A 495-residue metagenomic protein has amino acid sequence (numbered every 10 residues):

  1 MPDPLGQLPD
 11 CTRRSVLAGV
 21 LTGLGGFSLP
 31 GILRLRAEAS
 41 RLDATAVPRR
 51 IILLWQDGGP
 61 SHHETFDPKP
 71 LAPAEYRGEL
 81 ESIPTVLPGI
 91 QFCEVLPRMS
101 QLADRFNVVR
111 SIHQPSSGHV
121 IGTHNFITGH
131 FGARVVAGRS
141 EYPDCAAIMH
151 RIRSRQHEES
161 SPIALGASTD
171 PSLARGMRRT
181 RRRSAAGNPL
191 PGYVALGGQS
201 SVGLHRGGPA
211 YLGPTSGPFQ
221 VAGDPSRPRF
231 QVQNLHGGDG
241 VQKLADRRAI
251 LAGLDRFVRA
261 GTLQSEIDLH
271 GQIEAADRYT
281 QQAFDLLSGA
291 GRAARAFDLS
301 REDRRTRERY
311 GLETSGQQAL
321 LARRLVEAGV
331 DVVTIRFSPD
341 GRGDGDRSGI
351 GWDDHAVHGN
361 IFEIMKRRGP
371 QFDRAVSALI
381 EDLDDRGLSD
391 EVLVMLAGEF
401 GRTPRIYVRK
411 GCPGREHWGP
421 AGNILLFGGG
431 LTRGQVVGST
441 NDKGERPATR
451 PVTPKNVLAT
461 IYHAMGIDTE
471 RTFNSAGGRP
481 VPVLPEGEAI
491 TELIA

Functional and structural regions predicted by a protein language model:
M1-A495: Ligand-binding pockets and gating/stacking loops
